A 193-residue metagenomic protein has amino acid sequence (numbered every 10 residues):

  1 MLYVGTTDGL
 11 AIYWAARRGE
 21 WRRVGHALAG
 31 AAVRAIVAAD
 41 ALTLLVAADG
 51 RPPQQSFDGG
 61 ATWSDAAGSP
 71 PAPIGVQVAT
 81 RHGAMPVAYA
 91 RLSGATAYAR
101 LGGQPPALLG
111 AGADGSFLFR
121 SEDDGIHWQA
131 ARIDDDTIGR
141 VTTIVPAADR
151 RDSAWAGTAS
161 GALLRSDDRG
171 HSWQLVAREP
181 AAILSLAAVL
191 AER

Functional and structural regions predicted by a protein language model:
M1-R193: Extracellular glycan-interacting surfaces
